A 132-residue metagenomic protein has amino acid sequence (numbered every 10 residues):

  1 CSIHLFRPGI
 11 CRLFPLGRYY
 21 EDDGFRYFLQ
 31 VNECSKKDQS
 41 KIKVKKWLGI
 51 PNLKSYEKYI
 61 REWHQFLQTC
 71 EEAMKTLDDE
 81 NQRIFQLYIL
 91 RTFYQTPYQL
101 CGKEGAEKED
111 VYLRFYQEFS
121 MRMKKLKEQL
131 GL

Functional and structural regions predicted by a protein language model:
S2-L132: Short loop/turn segments that flank or connect secondary-structure elements
